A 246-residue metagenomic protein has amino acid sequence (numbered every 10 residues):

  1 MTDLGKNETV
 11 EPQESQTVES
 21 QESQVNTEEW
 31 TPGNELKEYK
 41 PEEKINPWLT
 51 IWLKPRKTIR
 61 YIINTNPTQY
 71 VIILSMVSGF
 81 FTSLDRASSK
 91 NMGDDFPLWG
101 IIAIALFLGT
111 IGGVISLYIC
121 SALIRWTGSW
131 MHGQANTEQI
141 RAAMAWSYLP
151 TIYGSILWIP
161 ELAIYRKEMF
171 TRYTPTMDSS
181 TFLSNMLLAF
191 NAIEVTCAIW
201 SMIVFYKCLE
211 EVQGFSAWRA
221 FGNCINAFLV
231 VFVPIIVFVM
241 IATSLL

Functional and structural regions predicted by a protein language model:
T2-D94: N-terminal juxtamembrane cytosolic/stromal segments of multi-pass membrane proteins
P41-I62, T110, L123, T127 (+2 more regions): Hydrophobic alpha-helical segments of integral membrane proteins, encompassing both true transmembrane helices
P47-W48, P67-F81, Q139-P150, W218-A227: Alpha-helical membrane-anchoring segments
N64-T68, I72, L98-T110, V114 (+5 more regions): Hydrophobic, aromatic-rich alpha-helical transmembrane segments and their membrane-interface anchor motifs
F81-G112, W158-V195, F232-L246: Membrane-helix interface segments in multi-pass membrane proteins
F96-Y165: Alpha-helical transmembrane segments with an aromatic anchor "belt"
S116-S129, T196-G214: Transmembrane alpha-helical segments in integral membrane proteins
F205-V230: Interfacial loop-to-transmembrane junctions
